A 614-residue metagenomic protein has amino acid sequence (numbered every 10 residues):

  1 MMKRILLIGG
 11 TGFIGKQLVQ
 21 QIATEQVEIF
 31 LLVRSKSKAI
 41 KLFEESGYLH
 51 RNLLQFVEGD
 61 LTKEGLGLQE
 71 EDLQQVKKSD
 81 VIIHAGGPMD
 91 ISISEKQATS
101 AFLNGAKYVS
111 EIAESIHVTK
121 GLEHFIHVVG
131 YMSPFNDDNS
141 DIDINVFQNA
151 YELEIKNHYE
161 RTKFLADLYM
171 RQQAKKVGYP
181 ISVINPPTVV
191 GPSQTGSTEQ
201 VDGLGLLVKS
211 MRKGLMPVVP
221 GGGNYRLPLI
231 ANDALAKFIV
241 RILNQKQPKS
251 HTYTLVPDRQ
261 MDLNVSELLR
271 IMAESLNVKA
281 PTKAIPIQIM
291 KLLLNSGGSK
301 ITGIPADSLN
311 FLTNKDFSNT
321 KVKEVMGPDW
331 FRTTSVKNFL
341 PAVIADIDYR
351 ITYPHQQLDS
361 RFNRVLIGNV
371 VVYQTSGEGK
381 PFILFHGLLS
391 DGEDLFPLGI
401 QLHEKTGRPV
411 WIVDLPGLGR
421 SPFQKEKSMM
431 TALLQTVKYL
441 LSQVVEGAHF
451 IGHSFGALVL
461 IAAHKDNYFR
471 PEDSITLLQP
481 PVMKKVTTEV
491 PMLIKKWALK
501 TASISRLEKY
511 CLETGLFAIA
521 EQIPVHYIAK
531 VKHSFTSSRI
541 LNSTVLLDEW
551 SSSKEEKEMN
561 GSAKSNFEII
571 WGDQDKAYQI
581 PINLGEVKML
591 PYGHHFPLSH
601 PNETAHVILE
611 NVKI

Functional and structural regions predicted by a protein language model:
I5-E25: N-terminal Rossmann NAD(P)H-binding glycine-rich loop of SDR-like oxidoreductase domains
G47-G105: NAD(P)H-binding glycine-rich loop region in Rossmannoid oxidoreductase-like domains and their noncatalytic homologs
V81-H84, I93, N104-H158: Conserved Rossmann-fold NAD(P)-dependent oxidoreductase catalytic core, especially the SDR/UDP-sugar
E154-S182: Active-site Tyr-X1-5-Lys
R241-P305, I347-Q356: Mid/C-terminal beta-alpha module of Rossmann-like enzyme folds, strongest in SDR-family dehydrogenases/epimerases
D316-L366, N611: Amphipathic terminal alpha-helices
G417-I451: Active-site loop/oxyanion-hole signature of alpha/beta-hydrolase fold enzymes
K465, D473-A502: Flexible "cap/lid" loop of the alpha/beta hydrolase fold
